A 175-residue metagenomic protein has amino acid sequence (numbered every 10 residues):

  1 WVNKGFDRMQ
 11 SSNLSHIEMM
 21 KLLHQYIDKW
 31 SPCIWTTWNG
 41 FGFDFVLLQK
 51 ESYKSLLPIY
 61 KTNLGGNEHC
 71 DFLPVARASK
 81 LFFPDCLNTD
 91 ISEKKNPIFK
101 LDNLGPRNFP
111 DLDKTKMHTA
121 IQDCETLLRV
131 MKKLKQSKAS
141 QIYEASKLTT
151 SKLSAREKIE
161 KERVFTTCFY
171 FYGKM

Functional and structural regions predicted by a protein language model:
W1, L22-L23, A120, I159-K161: Extended hydrophobic/Leu-rich segments
W1-F6, S11, I27-S140, A145-T149: Metal-dependent phosphoesterase core characteristic of DEDDh/y 3'-5' exonuclease domains
H16-P32: Short, basic/hydrophobic alpha-helical segments
K132-M175: Acidic two-metal-ion nuclease catalytic site recognized across multiple nuclease folds, prominently DnaQ/RNase D-T
